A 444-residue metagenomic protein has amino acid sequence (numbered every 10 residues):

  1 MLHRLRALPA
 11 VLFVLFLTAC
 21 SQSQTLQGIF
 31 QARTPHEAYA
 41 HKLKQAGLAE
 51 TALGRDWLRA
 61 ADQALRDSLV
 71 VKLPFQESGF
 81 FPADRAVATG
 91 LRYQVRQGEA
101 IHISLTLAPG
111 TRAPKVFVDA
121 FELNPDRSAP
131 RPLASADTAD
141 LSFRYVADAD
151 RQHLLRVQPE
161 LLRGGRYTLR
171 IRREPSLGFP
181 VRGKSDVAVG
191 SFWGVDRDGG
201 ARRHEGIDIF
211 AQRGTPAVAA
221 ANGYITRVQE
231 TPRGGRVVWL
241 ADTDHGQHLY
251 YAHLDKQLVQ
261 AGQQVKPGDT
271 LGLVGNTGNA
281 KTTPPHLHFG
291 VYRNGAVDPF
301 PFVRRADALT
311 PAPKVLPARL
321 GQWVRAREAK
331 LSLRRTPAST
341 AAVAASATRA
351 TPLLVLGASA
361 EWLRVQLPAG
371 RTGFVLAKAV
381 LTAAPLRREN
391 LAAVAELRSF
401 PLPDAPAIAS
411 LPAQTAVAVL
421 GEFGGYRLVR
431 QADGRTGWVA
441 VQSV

Functional and structural regions predicted by a protein language model:
S21-T25, R33, E37-A38, F81-D140 (+1 more regions): Acidic, Ser/Thr/Pro-rich low-complexity intrinsically disordered segments
Q22-K72, L91, A120-P125, A149-G190 (+1 more regions): C-terminal edge strands of extracellular/lumenal beta-sandwich accessory domains
S68-H102, S142, H204, A342-A344 (+1 more regions): Non-catalytic, beta-strand-enriched accessory regions in extracellular/secretory proteins and membrane protein
G79, D126, L320, V324-A360 (+1 more regions): Beta-loop motif signature
D148-R236, P267, N276, L287 (+4 more regions): Surface-exposed, glycine-biased beta-strand/turn segments
R151-R156, A345-L376, A409-V441: SH3/SH3-like beta-barrel superfamily modules
L162-E174, V303-P317, L367-A395, F400-L402 (+1 more regions): Boundary regions of SH3-family modules and the immediately adjacent low-complexity/disordered segments in eukaryotic
A220-L258: Zn2+-dependent peptidoglycan hydrolase active-site motif and core
